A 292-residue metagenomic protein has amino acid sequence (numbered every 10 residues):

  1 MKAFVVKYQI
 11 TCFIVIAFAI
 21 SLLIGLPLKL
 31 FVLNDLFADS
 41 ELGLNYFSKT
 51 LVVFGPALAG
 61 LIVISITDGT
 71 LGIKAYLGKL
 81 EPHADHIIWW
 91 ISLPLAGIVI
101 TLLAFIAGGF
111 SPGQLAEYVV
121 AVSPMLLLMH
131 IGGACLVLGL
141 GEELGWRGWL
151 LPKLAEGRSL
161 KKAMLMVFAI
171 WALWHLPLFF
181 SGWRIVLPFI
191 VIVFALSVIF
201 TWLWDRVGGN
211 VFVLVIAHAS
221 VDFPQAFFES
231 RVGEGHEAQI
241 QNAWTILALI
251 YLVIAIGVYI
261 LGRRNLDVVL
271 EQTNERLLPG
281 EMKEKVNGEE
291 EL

Functional and structural regions predicted by a protein language model:
M1-K7: Short, Lys/Arg-rich, polar N-terminal cytosolic tail immediately upstream of the first transmembrane signal-anchor
C12-S65, I88-L93, A121, M125-H130 (+1 more regions): Alpha-helical transmembrane segments in multi-pass membrane proteins
F18-L26, I98-F105, F168-L178, A219-F228: Aromatic-anchored segments of alpha-helical transmembrane domains
D35-T50, G69-L144, L151-G157, W183 (+3 more regions): Juxtamembrane helix-loop-helix connectors linking adjacent transmembrane helices in multi-pass membrane enzymes
G141-V167, W202-N210: Membrane-interface helix/loop boundary segments of multi-pass membrane proteins
P177-V186, H236-A238: Membrane-interface helix caps and helix-loop-helix hairpins in membrane proteins
I190-W202: Hydrophobic alpha-helical segments embedded in the membrane of multi-pass proteins
G209-F212, A217-L292: C-terminal membrane module of polytopic membrane proteins
